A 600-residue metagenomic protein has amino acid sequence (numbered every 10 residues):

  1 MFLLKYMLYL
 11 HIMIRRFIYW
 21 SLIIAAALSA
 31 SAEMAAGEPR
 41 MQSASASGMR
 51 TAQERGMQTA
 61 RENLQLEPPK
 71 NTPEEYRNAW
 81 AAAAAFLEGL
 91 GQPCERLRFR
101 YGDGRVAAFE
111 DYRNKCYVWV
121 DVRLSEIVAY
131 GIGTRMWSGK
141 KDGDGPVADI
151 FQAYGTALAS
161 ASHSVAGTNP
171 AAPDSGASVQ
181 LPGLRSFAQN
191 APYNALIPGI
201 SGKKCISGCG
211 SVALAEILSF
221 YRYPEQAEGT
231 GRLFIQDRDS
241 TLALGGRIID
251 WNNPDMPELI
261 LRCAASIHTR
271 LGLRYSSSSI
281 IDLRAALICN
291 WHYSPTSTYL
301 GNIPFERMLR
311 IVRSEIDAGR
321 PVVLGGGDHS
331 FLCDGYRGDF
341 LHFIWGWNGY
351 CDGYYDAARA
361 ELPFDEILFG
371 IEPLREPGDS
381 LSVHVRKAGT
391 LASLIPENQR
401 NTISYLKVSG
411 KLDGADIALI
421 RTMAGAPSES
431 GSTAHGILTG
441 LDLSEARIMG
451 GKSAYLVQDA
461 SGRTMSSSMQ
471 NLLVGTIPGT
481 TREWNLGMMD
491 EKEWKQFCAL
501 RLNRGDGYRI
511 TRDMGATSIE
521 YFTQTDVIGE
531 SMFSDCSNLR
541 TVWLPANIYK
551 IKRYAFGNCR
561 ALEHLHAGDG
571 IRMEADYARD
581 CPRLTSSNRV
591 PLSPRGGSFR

Functional and structural regions predicted by a protein language model:
W20-S29: Bacterial N-terminal signal peptides
A52, G56, A60-R100: Short, non-transmembrane alpha-helical segments in secretory-pathway proteins
E67, E75, V106-A107, C116 (+3 more regions): Noncatalytic regulatory segments and standalone regulatory/sensor domains
L90-C116, A285, C289-I344: Active-site-adjacent substructure of cysteine-protease-like catalytic cores
G131-S276: Active-site-adjacent structural segments surrounding the nucleophilic cysteine of cysteine proteases and isopeptidases
L381-V385, S404-L412, S430-K452, G462-V527 (+3 more regions): Structural signature of tandem-repeat unit edges
T390-Q399, D416-G425, Y554, D576: Short, T/G/N/S-enriched strand-turn elements that build extracellular solenoid repeat scaffolds
G529-M532, K552-A555, Y577: Consensus positions within tandem repeat domains that build extended binding/scaffold surfaces
